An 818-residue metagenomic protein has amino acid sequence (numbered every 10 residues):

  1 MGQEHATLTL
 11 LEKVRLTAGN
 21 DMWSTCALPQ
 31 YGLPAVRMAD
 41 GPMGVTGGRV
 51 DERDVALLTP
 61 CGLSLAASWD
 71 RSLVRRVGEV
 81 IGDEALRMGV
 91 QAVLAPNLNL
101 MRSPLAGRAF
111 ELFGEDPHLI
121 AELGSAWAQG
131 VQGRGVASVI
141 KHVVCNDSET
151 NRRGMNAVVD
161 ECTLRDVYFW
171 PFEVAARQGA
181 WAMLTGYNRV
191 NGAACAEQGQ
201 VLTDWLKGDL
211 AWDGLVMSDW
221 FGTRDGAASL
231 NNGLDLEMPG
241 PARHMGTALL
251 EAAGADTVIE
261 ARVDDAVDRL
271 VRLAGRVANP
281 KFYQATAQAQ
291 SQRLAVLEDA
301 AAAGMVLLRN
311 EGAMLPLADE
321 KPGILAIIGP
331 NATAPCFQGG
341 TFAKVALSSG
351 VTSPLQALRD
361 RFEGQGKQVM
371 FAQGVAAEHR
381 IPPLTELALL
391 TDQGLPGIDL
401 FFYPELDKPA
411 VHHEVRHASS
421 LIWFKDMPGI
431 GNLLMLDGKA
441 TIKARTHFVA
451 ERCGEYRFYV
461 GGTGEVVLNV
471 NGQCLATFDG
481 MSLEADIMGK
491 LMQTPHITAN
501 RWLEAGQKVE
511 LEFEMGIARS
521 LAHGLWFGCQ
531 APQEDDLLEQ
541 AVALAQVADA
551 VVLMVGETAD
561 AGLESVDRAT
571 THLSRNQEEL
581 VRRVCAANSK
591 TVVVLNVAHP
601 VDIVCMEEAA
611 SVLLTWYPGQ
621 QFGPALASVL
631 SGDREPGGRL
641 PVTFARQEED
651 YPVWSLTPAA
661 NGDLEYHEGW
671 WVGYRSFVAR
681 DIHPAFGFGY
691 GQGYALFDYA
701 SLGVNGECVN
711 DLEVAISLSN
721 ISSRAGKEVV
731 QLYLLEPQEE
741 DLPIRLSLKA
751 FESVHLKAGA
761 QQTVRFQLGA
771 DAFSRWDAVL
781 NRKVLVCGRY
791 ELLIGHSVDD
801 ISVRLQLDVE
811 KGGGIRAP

Functional and structural regions predicted by a protein language model:
M1-D777, R782-D799, G813-P818: Glycoside hydrolase catalytic-domain context in secreted enzymes
I801-L805: Extracellular and select intracellular beta-sandwich modules with Ser/Thr-enriched, small-residue motifs on
Q806-G814: Short beta-strand edge segments in extracellular beta-sheet folds
